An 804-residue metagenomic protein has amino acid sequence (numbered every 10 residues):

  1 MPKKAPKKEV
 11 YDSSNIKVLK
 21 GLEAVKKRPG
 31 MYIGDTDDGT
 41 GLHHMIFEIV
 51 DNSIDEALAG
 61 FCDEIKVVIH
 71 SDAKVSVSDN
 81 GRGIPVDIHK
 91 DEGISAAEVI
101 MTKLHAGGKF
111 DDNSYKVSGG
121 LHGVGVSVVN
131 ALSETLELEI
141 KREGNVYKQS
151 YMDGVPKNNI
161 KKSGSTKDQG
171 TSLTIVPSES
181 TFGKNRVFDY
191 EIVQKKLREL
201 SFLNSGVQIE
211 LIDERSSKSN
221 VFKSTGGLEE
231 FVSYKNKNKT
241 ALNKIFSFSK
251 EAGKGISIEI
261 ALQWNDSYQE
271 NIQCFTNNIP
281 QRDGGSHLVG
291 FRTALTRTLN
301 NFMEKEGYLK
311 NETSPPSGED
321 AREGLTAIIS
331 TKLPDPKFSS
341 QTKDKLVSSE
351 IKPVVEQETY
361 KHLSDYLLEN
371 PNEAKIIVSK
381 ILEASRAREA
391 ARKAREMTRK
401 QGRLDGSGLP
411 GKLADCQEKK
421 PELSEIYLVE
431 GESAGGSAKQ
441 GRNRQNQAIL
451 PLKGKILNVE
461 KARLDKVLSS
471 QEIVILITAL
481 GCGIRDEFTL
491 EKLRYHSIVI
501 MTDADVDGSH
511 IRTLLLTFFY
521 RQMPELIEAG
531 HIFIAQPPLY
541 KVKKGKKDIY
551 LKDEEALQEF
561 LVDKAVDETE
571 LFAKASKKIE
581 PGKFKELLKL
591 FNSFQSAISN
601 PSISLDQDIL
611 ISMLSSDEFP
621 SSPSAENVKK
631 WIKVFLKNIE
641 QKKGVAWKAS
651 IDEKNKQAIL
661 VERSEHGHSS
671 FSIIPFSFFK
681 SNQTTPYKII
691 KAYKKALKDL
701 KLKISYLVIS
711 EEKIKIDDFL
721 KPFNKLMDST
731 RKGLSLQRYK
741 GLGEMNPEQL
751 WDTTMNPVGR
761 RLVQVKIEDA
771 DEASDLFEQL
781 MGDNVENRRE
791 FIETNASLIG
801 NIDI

Functional and structural regions predicted by a protein language model:
P2-I804: Conserved phosphate-chemistry cores used by DNA topoisomerases
